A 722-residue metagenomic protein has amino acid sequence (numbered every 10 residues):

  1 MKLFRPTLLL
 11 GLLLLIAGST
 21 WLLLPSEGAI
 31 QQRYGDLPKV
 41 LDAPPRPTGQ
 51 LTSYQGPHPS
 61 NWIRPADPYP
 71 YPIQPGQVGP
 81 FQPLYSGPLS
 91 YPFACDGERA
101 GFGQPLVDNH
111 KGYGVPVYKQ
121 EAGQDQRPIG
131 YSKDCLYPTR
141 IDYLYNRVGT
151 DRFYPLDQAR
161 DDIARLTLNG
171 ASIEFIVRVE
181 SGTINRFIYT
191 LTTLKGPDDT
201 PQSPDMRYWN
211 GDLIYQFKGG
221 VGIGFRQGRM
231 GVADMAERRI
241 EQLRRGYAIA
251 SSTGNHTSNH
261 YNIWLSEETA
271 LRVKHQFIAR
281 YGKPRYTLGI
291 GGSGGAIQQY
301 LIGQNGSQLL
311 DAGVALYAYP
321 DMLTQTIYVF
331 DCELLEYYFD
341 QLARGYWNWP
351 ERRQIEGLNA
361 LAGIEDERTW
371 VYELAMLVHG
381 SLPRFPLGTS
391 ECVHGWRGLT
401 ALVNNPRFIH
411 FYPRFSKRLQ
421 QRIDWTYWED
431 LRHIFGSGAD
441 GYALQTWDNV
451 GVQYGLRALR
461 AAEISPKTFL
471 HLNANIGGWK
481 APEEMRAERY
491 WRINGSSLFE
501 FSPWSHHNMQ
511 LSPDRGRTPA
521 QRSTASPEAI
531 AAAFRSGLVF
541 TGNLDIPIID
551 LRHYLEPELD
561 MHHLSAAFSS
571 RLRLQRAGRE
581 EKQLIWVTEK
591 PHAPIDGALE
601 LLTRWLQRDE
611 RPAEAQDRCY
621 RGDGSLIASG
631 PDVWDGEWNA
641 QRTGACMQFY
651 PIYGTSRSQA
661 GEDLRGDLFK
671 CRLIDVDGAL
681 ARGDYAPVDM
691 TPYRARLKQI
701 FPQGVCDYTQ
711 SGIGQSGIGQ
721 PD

Functional and structural regions predicted by a protein language model:
M1: Nuclease and nuclease-like effector domains acting on nucleic acids or nucleotide cofactors
F4-G292, A296-D722: C-terminal His-loop and adjacent cap/lid subdomain of alpha/beta-hydrolase
